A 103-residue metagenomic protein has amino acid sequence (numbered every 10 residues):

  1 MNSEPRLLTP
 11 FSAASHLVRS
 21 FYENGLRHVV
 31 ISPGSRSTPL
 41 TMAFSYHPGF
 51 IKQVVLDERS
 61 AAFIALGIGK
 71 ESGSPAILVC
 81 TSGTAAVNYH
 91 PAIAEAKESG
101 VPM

Functional and structural regions predicted by a protein language model:
M1-M103: N-terminal alpha/beta PP-like core and its mobile active-site loop of ThDP/TPP-dependent enzymes
